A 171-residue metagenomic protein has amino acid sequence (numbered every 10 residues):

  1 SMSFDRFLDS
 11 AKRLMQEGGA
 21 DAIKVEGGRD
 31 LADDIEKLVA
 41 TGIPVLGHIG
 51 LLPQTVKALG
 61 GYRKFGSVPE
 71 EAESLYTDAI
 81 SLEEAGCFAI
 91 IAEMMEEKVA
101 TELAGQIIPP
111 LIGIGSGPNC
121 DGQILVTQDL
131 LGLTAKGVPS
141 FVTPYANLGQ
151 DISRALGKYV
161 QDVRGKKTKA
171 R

Functional and structural regions predicted by a protein language model:
S1-R171: Alpha/beta enzyme core
